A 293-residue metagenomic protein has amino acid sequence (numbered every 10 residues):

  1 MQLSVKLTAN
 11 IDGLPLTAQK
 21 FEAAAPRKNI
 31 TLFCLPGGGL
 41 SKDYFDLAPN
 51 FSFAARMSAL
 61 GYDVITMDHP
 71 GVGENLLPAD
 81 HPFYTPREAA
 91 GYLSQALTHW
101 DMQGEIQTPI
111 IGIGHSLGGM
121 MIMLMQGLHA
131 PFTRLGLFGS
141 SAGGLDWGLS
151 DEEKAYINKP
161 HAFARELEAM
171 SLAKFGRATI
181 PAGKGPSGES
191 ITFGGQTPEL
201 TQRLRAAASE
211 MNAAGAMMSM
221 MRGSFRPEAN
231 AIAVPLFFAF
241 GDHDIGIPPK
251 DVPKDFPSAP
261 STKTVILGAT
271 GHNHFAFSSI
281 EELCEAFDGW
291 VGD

Functional and structural regions predicted by a protein language model:
M1-A24: N-terminal cap/lid segment of alpha/beta-hydrolase-fold proteins
P26-A59: Short, surface-exposed "cap/lid" segments of acyl-processing enzymes
P49-L76: Conserved alpha/beta-hydrolase
D68-Y84, H272-N273: Glycine-rich "HGGG/HGxG" loop immediately N-terminal to the catalytic nucleophile of the alpha/beta-hydrolase
F83-Q103: Alpha/beta-hydrolase active-site loop
E153-H243: Alpha/beta-hydrolase
F240-T270: Conserved loop-alpha-helix segment in the C-terminal half of the alpha/beta-hydrolase fold that carries the catalytic
T270-E281: Catalytic histidine-centered segment of alpha/beta-hydrolase-like enzymes
